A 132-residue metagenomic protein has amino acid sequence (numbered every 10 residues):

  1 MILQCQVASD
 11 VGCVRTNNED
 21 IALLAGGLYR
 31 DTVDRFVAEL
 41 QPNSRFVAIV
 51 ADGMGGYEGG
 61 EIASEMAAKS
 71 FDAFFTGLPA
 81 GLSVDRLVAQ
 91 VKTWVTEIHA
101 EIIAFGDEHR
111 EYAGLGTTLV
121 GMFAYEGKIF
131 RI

Functional and structural regions predicted by a protein language model:
M1-I132: PP2C/PPM-type serine/threonine phosphatase catalytic domain
